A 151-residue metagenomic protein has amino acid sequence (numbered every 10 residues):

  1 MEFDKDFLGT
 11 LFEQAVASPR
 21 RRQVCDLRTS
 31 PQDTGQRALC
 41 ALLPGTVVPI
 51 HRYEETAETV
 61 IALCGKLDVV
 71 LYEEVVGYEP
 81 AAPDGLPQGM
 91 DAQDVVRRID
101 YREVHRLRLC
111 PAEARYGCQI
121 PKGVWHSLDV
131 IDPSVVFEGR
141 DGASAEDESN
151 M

Functional and structural regions predicted by a protein language model:
M1-Q36, P49, A81-A92, E103-L109: A short, N-terminal "cap"/entry segment at the start of jelly-roll beta-barrel domains of the cupin/DSBH fold
G35-R37, T56-E58, R115, P133-S134: Short, surface-exposed beta-edge/turn micro-motifs
L39-E55: Conserved short histidine dyad/triad with adjacent acidic residue
P49, V69-L71, E138: Short hydrophobic/aromatic-rich beta-strand segments that constitute the beta-sheet cores of beta-sandwich/beta-barrel
E55-G77, D84-R97: Glycine- and acidic-residue-biased ligand/ion/polar-headgroup-sensing regions
T59, S127-D129, P133-M151: A short hydrophobic beta-strand segment most commonly corresponding to one strand of the jelly-roll/cupin
L109-D132, G139: Conserved metal-binding segment of the jelly-roll/cupin
